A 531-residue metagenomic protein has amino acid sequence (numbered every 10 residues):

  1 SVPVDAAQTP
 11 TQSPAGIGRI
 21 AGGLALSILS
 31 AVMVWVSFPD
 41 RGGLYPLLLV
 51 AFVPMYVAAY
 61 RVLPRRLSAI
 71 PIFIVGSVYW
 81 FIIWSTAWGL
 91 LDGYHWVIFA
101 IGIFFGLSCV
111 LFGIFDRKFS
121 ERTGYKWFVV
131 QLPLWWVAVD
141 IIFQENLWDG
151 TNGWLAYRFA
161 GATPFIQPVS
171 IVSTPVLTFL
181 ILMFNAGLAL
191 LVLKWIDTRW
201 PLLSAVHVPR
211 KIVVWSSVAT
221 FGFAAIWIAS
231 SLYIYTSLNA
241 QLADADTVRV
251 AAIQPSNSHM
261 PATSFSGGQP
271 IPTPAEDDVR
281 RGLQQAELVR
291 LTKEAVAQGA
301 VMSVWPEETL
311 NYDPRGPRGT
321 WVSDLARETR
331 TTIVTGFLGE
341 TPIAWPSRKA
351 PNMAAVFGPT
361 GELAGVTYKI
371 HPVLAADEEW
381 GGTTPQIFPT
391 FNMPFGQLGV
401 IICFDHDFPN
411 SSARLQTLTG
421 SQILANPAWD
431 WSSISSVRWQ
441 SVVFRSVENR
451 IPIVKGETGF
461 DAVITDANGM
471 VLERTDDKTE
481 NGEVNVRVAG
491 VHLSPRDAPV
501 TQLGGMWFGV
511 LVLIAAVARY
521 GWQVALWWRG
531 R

Functional and structural regions predicted by a protein language model:
V2-T236, S432, R445, E457 (+3 more regions): Membrane-embedded alpha-helical bundles of multi-pass enzymes that act on lipidic or dolichyl-linked glycan substrates
W35, I114, A252, A354-V356 (+4 more regions): Conserved hydrophobic/aromatic beta-strand scaffold that supports enzyme active sites
D40-Y56, Y79-W84, Q254, G299-P314 (+2 more regions): Short, conserved active-site loops that position catalytic residues or coordinate cofactors/metal ions across diverse
A87-V97, T123, I141-T174, W345-R414 (+1 more regions): Active-site catalytic loop in hydrolytic enzyme cores
L91, F105-S108, F184, M302 (+4 more regions): CN hydrolase (nitrilase-like) catalytic-core segments centered on the catalytic cysteine and neighboring Lys/Glu
F112, L288-T292, F388, S412-A413: Generic structural signal for well-ordered alpha-helices, preferentially at hydrophobic/aromatic core positions
L232-L374, F391-P394, F404: Soluble catalytic regions of membrane-associated enzymes that act on cell-envelope and secretory-pathway components
G381-L398, T419-S421, N426, A489-L511: Short, solvent-exposed cationic patches
